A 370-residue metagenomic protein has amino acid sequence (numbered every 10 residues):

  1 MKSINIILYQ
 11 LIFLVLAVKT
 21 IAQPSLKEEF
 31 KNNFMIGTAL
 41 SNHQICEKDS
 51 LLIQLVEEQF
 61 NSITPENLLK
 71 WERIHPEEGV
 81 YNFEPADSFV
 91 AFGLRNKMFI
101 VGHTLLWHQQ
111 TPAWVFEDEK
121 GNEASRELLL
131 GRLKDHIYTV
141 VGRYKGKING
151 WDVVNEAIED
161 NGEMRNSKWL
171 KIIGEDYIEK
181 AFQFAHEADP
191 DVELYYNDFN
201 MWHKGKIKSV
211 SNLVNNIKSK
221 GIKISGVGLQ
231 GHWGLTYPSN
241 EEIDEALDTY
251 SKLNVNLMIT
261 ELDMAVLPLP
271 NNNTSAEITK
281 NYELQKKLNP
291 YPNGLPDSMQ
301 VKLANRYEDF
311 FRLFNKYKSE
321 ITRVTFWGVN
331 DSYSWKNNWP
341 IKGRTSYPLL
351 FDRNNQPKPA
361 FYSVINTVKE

Functional and structural regions predicted by a protein language model:
M1-L26: Bacterial Sec-dependent N-terminal signal peptides
Q23-S62, P76, R95, E370: N-terminal carbohydrate-binding accessory modules
L26-F34, S41-I45, D49, K168-L284: Noncatalytic carbohydrate-binding groove/subsite architecture in carbohydrate-active enzymes
N33-G37, N61-T64, F99-V101, I148-D152 (+4 more regions): Structural preference for beta-strand elements that scaffold enzyme active sites
H43-Q59, A86, L130-V140, K206-I217 (+2 more regions): Short, acidic/polar
Q44-S50, K70-H75, G131, S334-W335 (+1 more regions): Short, solvent-exposed loop/turn elements at domain surfaces
E58, S62-P76, P85-M201, P268-L269: Substrate-binding cleft and catalytic face of glycoside hydrolase catalytic domains, especially the flexible beta-alpha
A113-W114, R143, D152-E175, F184 (+5 more regions): Aromatic-rich peripheral "rim/lid" segments of glycoside hydrolase catalytic domains that contact and position glycan
